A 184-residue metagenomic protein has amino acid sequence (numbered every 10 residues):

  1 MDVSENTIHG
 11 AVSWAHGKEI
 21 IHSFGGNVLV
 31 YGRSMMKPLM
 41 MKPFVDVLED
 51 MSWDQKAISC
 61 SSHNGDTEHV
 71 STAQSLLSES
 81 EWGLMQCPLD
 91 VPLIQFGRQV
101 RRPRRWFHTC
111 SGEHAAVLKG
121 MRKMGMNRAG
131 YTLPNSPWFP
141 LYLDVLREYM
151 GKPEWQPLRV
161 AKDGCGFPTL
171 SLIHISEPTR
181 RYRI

Functional and structural regions predicted by a protein language model:
M1-L29: Beta-lactamase-like hydrolase cores
G10-S13, P38-D46, A116-G120, I173: Contiguous, well-ordered alpha-helical segments that form the cores/surfaces of helical PPI scaffolds
H16-K18, D46-S52, E81: Short, solvent-exposed loop/edge-beta patches enriched in aromatic
I21-N27, M51-S61: Glycine-/proline-rich flexible loop or hinge segments
L29-P38, F167-S171: Short, conserved micro-motifs enriched in small and acidic residues
G32-E49, E68: Active-site SXXK
D54-P153, P157-C165, L172: Active-site-adjacent helix/loop patches that line small-molecule binding or acyl-intermediate pockets
I173-H174, P178-I184: Single conserved hydrophobic/aromatic residue that forms the stacking wall/gate of nucleotide- or nucleobase-binding
